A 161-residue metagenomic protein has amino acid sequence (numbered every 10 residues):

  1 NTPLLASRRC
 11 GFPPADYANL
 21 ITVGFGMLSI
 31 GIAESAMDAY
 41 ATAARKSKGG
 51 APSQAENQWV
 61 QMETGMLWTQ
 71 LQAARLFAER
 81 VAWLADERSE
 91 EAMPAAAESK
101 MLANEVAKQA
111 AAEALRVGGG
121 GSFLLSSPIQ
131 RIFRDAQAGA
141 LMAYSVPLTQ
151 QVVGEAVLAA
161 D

Functional and structural regions predicted by a protein language model:
N1-L71: Glycine-rich beta->alpha junctions and the first turn(s) of the following alpha-helix
G24, D38, M101-A111, L124: Structured catalytic cores of enzymes that bind and process phosphorylated ligands/cofactors
G26, N57, T64-L67, A92 (+3 more regions): Hydrophobic packing residues in well-ordered alpha-helices of helical domains and bundles
G31, G65, T69-Q72, A97 (+2 more regions): Generic structural signal for well-ordered, non-transmembrane alpha-helical segments in soluble/cytosolic regions
T42, A74-F77, K108-Q109: Extended, amphipathic, non-transmembrane alpha-helical segments
K48-Q54, S89-M93, S126: Flexible, glycine/charged-enriched surface loops at secondary-structure junctions
Q72-L102, L115-F123: C-terminal helix-coil-helix/basic helical segment that borders enzyme active sites and/or dimer interfaces and provides
G120-D161: Glycine-rich phosphate/cofactor-binding loops in nucleotide/flavin-utilizing enzymes
